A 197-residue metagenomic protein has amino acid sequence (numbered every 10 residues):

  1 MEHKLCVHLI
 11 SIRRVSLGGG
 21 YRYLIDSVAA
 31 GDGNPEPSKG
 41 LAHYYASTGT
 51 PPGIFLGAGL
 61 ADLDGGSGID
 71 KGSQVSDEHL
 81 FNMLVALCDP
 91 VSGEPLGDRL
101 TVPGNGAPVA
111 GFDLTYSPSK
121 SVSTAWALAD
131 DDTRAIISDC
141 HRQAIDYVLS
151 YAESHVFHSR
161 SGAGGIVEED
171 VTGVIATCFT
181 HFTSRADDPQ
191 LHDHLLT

Functional and structural regions predicted by a protein language model:
M1-T197: Intrinsically disordered, flexible peripheral segments
